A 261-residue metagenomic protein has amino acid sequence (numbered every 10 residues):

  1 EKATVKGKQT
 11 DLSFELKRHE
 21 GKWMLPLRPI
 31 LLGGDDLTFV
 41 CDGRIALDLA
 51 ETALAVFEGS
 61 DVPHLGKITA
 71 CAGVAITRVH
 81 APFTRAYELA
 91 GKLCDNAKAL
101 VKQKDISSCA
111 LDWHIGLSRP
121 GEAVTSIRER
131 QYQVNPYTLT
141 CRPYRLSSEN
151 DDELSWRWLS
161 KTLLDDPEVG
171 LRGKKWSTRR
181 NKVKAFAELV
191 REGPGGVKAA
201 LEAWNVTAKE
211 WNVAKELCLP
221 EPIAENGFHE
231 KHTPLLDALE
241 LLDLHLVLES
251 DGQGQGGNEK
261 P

Functional and structural regions predicted by a protein language model:
E1-P261: Charged, helix-rich terminal subdomains or tails
